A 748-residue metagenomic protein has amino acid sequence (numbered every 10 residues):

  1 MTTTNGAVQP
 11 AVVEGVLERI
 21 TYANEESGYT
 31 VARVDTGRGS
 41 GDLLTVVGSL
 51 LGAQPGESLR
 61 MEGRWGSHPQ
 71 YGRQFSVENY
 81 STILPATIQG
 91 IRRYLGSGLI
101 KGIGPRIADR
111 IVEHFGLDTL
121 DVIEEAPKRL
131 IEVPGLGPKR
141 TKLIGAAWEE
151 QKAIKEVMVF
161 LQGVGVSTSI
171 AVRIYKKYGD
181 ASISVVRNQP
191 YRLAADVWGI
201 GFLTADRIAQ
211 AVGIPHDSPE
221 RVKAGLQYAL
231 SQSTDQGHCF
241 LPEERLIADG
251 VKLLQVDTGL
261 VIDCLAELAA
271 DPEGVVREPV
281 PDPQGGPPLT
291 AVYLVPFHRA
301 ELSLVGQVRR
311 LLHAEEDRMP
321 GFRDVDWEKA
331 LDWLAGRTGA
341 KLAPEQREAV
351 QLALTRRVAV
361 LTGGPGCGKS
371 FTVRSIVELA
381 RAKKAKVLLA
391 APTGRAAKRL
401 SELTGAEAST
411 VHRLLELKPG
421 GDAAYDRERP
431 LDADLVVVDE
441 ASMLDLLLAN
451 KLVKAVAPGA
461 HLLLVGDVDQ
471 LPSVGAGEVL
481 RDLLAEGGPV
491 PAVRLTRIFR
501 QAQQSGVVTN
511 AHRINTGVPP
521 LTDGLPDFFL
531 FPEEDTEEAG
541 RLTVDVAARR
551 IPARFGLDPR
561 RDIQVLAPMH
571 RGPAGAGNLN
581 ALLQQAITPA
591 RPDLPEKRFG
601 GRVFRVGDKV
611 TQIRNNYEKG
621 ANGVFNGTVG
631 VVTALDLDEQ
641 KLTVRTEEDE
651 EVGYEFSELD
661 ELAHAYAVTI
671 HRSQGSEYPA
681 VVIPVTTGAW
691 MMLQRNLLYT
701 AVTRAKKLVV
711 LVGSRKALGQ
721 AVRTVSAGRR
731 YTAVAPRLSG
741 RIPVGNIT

Functional and structural regions predicted by a protein language model:
M1-W327, T748: Accessory, non-ATPase domains that flank or precede helicase/AAA+ motor cores in DNA-metabolism machines
P134, P365, A441: The conserved Walker
G339-T355: N-terminal pre-P-loop "Q-motif" helix
L361, L389: Hydrophobic anchor at the beta1->P-loop junction of P-loop NTPases
K369: Conserved lysine of the Walker
S375, L379, K383-A385, A391-L403 (+8 more regions): Conserved helicase motor core of SF1/SF2 NTP-dependent helicases
V468-G620, T633: Conserved helicase motor core of P-loop NTPases
T516, G620-A621, T628-T748: C-terminal accessory regions
